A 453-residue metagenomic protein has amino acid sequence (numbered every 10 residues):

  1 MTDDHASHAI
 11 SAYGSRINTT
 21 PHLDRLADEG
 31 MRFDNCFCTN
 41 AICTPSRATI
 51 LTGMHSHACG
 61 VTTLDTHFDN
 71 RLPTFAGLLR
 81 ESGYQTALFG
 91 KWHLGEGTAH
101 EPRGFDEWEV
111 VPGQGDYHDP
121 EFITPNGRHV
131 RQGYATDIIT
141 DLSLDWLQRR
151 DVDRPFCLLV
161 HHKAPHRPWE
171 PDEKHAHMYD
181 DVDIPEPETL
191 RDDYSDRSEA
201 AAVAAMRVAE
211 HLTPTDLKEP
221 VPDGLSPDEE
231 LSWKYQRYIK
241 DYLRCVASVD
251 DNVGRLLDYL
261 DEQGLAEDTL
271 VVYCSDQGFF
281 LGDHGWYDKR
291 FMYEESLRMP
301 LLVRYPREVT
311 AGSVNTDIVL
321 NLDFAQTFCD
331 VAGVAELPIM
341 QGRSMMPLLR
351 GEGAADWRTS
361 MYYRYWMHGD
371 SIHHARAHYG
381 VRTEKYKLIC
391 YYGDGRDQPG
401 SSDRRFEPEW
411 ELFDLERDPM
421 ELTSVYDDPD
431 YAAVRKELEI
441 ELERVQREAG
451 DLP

Functional and structural regions predicted by a protein language model:
M1-W410, P419-R447, L452-P453: Formylglycine-dependent sulfatase
E416: Residues forming the ATP-binding cleft of Hanks-type serine/threonine protein kinase domains
